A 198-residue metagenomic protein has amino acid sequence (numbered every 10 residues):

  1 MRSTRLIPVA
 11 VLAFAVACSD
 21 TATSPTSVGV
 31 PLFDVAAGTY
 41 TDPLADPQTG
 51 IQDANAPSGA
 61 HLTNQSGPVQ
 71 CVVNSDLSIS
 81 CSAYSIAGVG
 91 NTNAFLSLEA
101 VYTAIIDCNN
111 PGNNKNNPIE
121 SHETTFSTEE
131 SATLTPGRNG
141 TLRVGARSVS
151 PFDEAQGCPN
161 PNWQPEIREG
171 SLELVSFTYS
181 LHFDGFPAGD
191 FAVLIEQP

Functional and structural regions predicted by a protein language model:
M1-V16: Sec-dependent bacterial lipoprotein signal peptides
L6-V9, P25, T41: Serine/threonine-rich, low-complexity intrinsically disordered segments
A15-A36: Bacterial Sec-dependent N-terminal signal peptides
G29-P198: Mature extracytoplasmic or otherwise solvent-exposed domains
